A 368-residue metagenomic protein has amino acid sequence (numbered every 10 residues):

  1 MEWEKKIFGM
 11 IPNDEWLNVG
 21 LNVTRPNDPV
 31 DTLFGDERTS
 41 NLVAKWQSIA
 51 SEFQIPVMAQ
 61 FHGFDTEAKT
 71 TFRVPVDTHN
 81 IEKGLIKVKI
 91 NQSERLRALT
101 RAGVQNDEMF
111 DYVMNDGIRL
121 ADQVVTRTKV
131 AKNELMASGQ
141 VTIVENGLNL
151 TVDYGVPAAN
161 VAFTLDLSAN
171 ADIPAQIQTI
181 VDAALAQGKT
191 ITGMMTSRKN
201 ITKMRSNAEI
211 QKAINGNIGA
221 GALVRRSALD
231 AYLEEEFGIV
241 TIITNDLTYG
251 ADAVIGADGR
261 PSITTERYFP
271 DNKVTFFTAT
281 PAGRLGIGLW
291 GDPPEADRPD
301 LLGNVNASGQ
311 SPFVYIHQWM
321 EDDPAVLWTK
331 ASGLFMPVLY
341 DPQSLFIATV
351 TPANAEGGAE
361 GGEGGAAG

Functional and structural regions predicted by a protein language model:
M1-A44, L339-G368: N-terminal alpha-helical "arm" segments
K6, E15-W16, D28-P29, E94-R95 (+6 more regions): Exposed alpha-helical structural elements
V30-L99: Assembly/oligomerization interface modules of large self-assembling protein complexes
D31-L42, I118-L150, D292-N304, S308-G309: Contiguous N-terminal and early-domain "leader" segments and peripheral loops that mark the onset or edge of a domain
K45, G193-S197, I243-T244: A structural signal for short, well-ordered beta-strand segments and their strand-loop junctions that often border
I81-V156, D172, Q176-I177, V181-N200 (+1 more regions): Long, contiguous amphipathic alpha-helices that act as assembly "spine/axial" helices in icosahedral shell and virion
N149-Y232, E236: Extended, solvent-exposed, turn-rich assembly/linker loops in the middle of proteins
Q211, N215-G368: Sequence/fold signature of self-assembling virion shell proteins
